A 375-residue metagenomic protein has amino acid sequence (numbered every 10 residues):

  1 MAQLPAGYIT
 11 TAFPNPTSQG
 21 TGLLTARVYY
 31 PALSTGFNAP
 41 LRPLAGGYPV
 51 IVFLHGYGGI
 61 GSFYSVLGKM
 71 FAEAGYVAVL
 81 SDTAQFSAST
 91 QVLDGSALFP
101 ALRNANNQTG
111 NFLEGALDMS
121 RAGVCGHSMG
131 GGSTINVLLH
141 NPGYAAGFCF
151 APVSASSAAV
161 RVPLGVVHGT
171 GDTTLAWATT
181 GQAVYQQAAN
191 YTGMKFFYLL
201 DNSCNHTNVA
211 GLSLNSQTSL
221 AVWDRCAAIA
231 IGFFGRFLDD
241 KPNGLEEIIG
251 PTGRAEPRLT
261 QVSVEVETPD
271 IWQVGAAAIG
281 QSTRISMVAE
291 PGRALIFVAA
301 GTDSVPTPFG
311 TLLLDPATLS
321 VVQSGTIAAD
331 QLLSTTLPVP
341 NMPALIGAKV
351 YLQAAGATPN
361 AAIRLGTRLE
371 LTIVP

Functional and structural regions predicted by a protein language model:
M1-V50, V77: Short conserved active-site loop signatures built around small residues
G20, V160-V162, V167-A227, R236: Active-site-adjacent alpha-helix of alpha/beta-hydrolase-fold enzymes
T35-N38, P43-S89, T173-W177: Short substrate-entry loop that stabilizes the transition state in hydrolases
A39-G47, S89-G132: Gly/Ser-rich "nucleophile elbow"/oxyanion-hole loop immediately N-terminal to the catalytic nucleophile in hydrolases
S133-V137: Hydrolases whose catalytic domains are alpha/beta-hydrolase-1, hotdog thioesterase, or metallo-beta-lactamase-like
G143-V153: A conserved short beta-strand
N202-T207, G211-P269: Alpha/beta-hydrolase-fold serine-hydrolase catalytic core, especially in secreted/extracellular enzymes
V266-P375: Residue-level hotspots within well-ordered secondary structure
